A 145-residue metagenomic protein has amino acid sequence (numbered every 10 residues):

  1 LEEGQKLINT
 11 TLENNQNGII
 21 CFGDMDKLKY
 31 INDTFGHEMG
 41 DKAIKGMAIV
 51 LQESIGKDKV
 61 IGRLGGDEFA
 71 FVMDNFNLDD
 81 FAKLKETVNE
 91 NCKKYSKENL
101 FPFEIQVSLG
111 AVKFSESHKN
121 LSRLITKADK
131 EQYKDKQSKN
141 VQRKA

Functional and structural regions predicted by a protein language model:
L1-I19, D26-G56, G62-G66, A70-F71 (+4 more regions): Conserved long alpha-helical elements within nucleotide-processing catalytic cores of c-di-GMP signaling and class III
C21, V72, G110: Conserved Rossmann-like nucleotide-binding pocket used by diverse enzymes that bind dinucleotide cofactors
F71-F76, K113-S115: Short beta-strand-to-loop capping motifs
A82-N89, K93-L100, F114-A145: Catalytic-core segments of nucleotide cyclases and related cyclic-nucleotide turnover enzymes
F103-S108: PAS and PAS-like sensory/regulatory domains
